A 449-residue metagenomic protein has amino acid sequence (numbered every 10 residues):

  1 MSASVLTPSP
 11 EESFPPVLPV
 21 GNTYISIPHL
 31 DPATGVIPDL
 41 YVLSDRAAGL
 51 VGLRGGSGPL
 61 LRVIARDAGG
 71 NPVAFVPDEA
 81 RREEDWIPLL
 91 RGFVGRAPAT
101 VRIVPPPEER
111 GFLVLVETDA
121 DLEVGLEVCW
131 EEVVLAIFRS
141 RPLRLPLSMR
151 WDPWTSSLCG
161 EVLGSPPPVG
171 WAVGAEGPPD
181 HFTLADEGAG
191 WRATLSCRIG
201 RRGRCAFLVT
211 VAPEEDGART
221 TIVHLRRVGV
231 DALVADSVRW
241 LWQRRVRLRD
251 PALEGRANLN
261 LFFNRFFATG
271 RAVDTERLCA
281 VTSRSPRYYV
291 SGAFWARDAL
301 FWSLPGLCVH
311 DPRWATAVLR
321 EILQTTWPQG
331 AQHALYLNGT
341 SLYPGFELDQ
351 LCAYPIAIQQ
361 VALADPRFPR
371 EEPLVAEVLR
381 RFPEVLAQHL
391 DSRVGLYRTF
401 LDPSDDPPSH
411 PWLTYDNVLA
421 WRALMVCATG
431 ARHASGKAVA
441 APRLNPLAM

Functional and structural regions predicted by a protein language model:
M1-R247: Terminal accessory carbohydrate-recognition/targeting modules of carbohydrate-active enzymes
P107-R110, F294-D298, W412, L447: Short, glycine/acidic-rich beta->alpha junctions
F207-V209, P407-P411: Flexible, acidic/His-enriched mid-domain "rim/lid" segments that flank
H224-S285: An acidic-aromatic substrate-binding cleft motif
R247-E254, R271, L307-L319, V361-R380 (+1 more regions): Structural helix-adjacent loops and short alpha-helical linkers that scaffold large soluble proteins
A268-Y289, T326-L342, A387-S409, M449: Glycine- and aromatic-rich loop/turn segments at beta-sheet edges
Y289-R393, N417: Aromatic-rich carbohydrate-recognition surfaces in CAZymes
L390-D402, S409-T414, L419-M449: Catalytic cores of carbohydrate-active enzymes
